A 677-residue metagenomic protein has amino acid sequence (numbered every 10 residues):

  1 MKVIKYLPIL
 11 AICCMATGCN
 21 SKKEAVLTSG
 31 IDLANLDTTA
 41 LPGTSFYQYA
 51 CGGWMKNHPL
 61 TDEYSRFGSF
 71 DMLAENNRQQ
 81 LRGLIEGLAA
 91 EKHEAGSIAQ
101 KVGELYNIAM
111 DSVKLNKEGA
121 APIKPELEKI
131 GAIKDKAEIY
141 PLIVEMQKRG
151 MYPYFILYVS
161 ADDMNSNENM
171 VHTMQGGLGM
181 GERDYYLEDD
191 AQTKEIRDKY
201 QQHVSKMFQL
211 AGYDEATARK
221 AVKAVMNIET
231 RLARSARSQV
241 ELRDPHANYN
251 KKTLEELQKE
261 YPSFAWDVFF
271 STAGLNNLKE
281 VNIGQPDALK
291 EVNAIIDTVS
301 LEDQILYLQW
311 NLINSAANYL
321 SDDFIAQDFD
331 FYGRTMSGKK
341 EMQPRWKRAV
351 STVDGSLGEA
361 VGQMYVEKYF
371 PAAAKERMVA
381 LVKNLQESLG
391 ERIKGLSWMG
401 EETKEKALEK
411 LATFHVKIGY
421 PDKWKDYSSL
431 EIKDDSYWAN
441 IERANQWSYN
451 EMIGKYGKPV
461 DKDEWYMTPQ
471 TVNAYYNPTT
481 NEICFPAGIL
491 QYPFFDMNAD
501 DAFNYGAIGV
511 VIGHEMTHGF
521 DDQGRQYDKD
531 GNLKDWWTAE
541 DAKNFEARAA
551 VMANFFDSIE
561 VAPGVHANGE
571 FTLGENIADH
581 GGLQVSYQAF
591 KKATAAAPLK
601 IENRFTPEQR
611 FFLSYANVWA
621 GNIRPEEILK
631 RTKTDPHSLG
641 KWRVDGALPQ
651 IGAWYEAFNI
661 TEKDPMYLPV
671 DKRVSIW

Functional and structural regions predicted by a protein language model:
M1-P8: Bacterial N-terminal signal peptides that target proteins for export
M15-G18: C-terminal motif of bacterial Sec signal peptides marking the signal peptidase cleavage site
N20-K22: Bacterial signal peptide processing site
E24, T38-T44, Y49-V113: Active-site-surrounding "flap" and adjacent substrate/cofactor-binding loops of secreted or lumenal enzymes, prototyped
N35-K56, Y186, D190-Q209, M399 (+2 more regions): Hydrophobic/aromatic-rich, well-ordered segments within soluble, folded domains that form packed cores
W54-H58, M180-G181, P493: Short, solvent-exposed loop/turn elements at domain surfaces
A74, V225, E260-S263, N282 (+5 more regions): Intrinsically disordered, low-complexity linker/terminal regions across diverse proteins
L88-A380, N384: Noncatalytic, helix-rich "gating/capping" subdomain that lines the substrate-entry/channel surface of large enzyme
